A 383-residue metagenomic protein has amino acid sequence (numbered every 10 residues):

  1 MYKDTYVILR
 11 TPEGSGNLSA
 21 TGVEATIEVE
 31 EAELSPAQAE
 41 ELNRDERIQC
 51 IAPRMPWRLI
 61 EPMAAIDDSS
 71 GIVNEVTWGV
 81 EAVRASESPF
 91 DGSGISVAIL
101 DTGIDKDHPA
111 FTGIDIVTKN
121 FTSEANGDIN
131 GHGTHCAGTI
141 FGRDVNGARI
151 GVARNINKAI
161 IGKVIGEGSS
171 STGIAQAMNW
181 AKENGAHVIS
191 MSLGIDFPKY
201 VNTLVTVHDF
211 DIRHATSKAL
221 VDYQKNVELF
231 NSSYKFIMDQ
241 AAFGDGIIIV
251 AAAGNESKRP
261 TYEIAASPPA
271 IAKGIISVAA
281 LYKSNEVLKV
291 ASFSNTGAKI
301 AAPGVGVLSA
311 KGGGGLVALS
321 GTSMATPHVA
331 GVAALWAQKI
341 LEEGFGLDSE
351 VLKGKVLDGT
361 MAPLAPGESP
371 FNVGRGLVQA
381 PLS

Functional and structural regions predicted by a protein language model:
M1-L9: Short glycine-/aliphatic-rich beta-strand segments at the starts of folded cytosolic domains
L9-V76: Autoinhibitory propeptides
T11, L34, R54-M55, I99-G103 (+11 more regions): Active-site-proximal beta-strand/loop segments in catalytic clefts of secreted hydrolases
P36-A39, G133, A137-I140, I174-M178 (+9 more regions): Extracytoplasmic/secreted envelope proteins and their assembly/folding machinery, especially bacterial periplasmic
S86-V117, E124-G173, N184-V188, S192-V201 (+6 more regions): Subtilisin-like serine protease catalytic core
S96, D101-P109, P260-E343, L357 (+1 more regions): Extracellular S/T/G-rich loop segment that most often corresponds to the catalytic His/Ser-adjacent loop
A137-I140, I160-E167, N179, H187 (+3 more regions): Hydrolase catalytic cores
G162-P268, G312-P327, G367-F371, R375: Substrate-binding/access-modulating region of protease and related hydrolase catalytic domains
